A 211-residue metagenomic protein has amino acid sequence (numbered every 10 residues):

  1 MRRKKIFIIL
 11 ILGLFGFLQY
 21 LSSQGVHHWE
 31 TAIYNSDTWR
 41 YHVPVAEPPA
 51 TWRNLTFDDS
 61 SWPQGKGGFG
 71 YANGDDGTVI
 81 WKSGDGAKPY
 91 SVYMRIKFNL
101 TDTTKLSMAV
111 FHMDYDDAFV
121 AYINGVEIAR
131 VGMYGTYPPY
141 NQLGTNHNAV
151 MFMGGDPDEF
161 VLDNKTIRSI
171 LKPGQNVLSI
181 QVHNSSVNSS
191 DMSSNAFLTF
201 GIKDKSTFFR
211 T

Functional and structural regions predicted by a protein language model:
M1-I8: Bacterial N-terminal signal peptides that target proteins for export
I9-F17: Bacterial N-terminal signal peptides
Y20-A46, K203-T211: Boundary/junction segments of secreted and surface-exposed precursor proteins
T38-P49, T56, G68-G70, D102-T104 (+5 more regions): Acidic glycine-/aspartate-rich tracts in secreted/extracellular proteins
W39, W62, F98, T104-G125 (+1 more regions): Aromatic-lined ligand-binding clefts that engage carbohydrates, nucleic acids, or primary amines
L55, D59-K97: Surface-exposed, low-complexity/disordered Ser/Thr/Gly/Pro/Asn-rich loops and linkers
R95-K105, T166-I170: Extracellular and analogous surface-interaction loops
Y134, N146-T211: An acidic-aromatic loop/edge-strand motif
